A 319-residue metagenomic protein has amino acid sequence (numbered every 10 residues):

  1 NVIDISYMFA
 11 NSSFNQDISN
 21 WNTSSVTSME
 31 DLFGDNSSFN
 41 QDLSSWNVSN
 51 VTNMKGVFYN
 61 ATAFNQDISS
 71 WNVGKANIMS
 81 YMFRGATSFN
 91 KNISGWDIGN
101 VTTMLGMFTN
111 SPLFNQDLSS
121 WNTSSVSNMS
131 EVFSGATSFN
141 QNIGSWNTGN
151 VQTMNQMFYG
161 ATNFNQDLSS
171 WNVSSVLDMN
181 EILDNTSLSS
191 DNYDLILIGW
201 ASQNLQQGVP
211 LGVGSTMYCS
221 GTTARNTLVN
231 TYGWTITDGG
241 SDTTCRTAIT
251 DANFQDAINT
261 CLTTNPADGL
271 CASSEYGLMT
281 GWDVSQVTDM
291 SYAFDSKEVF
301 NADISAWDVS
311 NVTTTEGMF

Functional and structural regions predicted by a protein language model:
N1-F319: Negatively charged
